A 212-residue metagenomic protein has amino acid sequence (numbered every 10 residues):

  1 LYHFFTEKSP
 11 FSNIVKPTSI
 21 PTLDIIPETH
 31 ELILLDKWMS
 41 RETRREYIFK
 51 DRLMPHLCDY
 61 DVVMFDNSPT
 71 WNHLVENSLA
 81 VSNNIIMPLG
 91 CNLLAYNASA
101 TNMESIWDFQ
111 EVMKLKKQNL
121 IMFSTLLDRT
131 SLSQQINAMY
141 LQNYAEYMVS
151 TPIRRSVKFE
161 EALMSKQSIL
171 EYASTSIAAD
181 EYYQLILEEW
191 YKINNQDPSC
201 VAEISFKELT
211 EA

Functional and structural regions predicted by a protein language model:
L1-A212: P-loop NTP-binding core
